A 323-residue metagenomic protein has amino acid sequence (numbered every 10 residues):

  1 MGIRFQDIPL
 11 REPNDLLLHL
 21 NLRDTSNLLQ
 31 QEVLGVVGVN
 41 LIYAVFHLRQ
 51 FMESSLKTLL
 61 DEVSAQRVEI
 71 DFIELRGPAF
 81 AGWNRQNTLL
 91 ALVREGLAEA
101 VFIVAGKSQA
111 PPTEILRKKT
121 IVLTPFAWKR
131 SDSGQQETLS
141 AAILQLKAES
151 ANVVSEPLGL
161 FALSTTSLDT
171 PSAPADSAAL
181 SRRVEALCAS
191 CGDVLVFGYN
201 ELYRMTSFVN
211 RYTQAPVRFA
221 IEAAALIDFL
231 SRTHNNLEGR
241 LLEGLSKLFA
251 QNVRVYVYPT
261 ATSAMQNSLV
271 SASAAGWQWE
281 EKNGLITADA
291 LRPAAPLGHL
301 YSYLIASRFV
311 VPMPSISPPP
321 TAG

Functional and structural regions predicted by a protein language model:
M1-G323: Nucleotidyltransferase catalytic core that binds NTPs
